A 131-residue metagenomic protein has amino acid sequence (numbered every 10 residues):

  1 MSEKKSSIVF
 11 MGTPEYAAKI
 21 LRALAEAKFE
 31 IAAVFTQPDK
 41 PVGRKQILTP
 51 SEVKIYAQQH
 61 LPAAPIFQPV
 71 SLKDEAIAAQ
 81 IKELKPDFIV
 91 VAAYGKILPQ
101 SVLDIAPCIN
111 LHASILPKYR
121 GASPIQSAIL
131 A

Functional and structural regions predicted by a protein language model:
M1-A131: One-carbon transfer enzymes
